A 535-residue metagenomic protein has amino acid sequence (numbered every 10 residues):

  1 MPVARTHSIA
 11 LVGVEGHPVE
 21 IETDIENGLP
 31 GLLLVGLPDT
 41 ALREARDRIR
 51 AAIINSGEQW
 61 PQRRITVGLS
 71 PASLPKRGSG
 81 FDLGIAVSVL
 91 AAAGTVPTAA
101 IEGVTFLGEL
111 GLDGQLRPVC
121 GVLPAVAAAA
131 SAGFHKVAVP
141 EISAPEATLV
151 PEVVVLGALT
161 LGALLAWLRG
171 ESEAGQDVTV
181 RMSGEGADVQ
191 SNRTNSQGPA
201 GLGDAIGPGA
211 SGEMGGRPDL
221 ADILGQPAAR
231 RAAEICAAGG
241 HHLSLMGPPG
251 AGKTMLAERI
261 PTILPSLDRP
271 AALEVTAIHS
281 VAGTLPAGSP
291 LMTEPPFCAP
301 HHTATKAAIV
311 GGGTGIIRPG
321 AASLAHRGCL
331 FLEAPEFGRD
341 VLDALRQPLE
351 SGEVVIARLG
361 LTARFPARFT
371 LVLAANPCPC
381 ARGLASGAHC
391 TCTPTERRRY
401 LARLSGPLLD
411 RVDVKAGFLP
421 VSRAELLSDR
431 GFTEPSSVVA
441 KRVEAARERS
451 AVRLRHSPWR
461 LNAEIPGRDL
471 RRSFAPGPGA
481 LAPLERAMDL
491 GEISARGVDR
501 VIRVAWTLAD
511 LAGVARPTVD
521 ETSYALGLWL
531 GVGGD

Functional and structural regions predicted by a protein language model:
M1-S244, A251-T254, A357, A515-D535: Peripheral, non-AAA+ core regions of ATP-driven protein-machinery
V35-R46, Q59-P61, G68-G78, I317 (+1 more regions): Basic, amphipathic alpha-helical bundle interface domains used for macromolecular binding and assembly
W60-R63, A100-I101, G133, P151-E152 (+6 more regions): Short loop/turn elements that form and flank the Walker-type P-loop nucleotide-binding site in RecA-like NTPase cores
L107, A158, V310, F331-A334 (+1 more regions): Hydrophobic residues in beta-strands of the RecA-like P-loop NTPase core, especially within AAA+ ATPase
E234, L291, P296, A307-F331 (+1 more regions): Conserved alpha-helical scaffold flanking the Walker A/P-loop in AAA+ ATPase domains
L245-P286, S351: Walker A/P-loop
A257, L273, G288, R327-F337 (+2 more regions): Helical hairpin unit composed of two closely spaced alpha helices linked by a short loop
A271-A307, G312-I316, L461-R468, L526: Conserved inter-motif catalytic segment of the P-loop NTP-binding fold
